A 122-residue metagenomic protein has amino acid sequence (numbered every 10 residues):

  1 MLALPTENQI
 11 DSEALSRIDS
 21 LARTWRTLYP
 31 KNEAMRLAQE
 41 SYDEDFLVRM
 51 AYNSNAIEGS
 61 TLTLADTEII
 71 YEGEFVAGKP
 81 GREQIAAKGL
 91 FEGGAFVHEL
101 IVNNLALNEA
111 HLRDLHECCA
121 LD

Functional and structural regions predicted by a protein language model:
M1-D122: FIC/Doc superfamily catalytic core
